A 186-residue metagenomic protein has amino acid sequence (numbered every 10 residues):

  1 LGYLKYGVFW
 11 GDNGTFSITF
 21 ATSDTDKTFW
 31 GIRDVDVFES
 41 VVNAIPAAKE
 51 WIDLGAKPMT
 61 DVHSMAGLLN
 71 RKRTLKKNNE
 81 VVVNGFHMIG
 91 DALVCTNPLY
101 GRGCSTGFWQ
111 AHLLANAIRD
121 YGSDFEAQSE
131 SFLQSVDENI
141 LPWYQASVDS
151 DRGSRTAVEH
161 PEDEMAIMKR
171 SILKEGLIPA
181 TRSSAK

Functional and structural regions predicted by a protein language model:
L1-K27, P142-D149: Active-site substrate-recognition segment that forms the wall of the catalytic cavity or substrate channel
D12, D24-S131, S135-N139, W143: FAD/FMN-dependent oxidoreductases across multiple families
G14-I18, H87-A92, S150-S154, M165: Short amphipathic alpha-helical segments, especially helix-boundary/capping motifs
T19-D26, V94-C104, A166-S183: Short secondary-structure transition/capping segments
A115-K186: C-terminal helical "tail/cap" subdomain of flavin- and related membrane-associated enzymes
